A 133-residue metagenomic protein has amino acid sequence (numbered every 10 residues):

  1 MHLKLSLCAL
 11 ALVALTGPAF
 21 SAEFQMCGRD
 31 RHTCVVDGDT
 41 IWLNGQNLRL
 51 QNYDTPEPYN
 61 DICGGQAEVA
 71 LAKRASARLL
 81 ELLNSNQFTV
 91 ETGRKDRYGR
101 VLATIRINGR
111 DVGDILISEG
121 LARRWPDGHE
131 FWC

Functional and structural regions predicted by a protein language model:
H2-C133: Small beta-barrel nucleic-acid-binding modules, primarily SNase/OB-fold domains and secondarily Tudor-like barrels
